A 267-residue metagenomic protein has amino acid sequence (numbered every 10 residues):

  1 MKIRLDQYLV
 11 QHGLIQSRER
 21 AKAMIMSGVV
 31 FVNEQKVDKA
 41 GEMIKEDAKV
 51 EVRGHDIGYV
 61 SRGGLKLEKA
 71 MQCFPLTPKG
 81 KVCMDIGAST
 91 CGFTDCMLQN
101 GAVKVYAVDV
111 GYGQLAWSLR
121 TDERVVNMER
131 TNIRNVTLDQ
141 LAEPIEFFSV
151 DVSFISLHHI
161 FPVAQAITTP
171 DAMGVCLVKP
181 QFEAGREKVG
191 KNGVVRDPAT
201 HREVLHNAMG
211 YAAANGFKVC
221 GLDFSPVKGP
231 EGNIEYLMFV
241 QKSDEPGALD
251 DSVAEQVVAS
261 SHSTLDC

Functional and structural regions predicted by a protein language model:
M1-A48, V82-C83: A basic, amphipathic helix-loop patch mediating RNA/tRNA/ribosome contacts
K79-S89: Conserved class I S-adenosyl-L-methionine
C96-K104: Conserved S-adenosyl-L-methionine
Y106-H159: S-adenosyl-L-methionine
H158-V175: A short glycine-rich, Lys/Arg-flanked "PGG" loop and its adjoining helix->strand segment in the class I
P180-D197: Short, glycine-/aromatic-enriched active-site segment of Class I SAM-dependent methyltransferases
I234-C267: Flexible, glycine-/basic-rich loop-and-beta segments that form/coincide with the SAM-dependent methyltransferase
